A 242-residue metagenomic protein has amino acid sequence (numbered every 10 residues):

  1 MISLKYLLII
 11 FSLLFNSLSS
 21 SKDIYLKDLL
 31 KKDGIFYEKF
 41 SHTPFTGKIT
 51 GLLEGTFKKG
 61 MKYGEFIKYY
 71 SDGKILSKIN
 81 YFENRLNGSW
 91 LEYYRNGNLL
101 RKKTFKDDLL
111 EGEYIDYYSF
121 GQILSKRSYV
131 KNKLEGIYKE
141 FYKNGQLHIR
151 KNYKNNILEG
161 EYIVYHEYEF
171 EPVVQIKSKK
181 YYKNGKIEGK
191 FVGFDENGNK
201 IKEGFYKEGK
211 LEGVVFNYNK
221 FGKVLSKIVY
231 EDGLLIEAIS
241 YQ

Functional and structural regions predicted by a protein language model:
M1-L7: Bacterial N-terminal signal peptides that target proteins for export
L8-N16: Bacterial N-terminal signal peptides
N16-Q242: Glycine/tyrosine- and acidic-biased, solvent-exposed loop/turn segments at the edges of beta-strands
